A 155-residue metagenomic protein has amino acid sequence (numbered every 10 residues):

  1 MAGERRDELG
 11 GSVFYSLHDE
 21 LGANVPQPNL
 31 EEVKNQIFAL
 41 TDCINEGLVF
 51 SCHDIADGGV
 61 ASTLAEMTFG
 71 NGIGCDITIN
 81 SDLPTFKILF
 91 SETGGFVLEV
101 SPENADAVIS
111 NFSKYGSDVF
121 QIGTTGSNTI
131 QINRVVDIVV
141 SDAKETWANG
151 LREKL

Functional and structural regions predicted by a protein language model:
M1-P28, T41-I44, G94-V97, N104: Mobile "lid/hinge" segments at catalytic clefts and subdomain interfaces of large enzymes
E32, I37, T41-L155: Glycine-/charge-enriched secondary-structure boundary and capping motifs
